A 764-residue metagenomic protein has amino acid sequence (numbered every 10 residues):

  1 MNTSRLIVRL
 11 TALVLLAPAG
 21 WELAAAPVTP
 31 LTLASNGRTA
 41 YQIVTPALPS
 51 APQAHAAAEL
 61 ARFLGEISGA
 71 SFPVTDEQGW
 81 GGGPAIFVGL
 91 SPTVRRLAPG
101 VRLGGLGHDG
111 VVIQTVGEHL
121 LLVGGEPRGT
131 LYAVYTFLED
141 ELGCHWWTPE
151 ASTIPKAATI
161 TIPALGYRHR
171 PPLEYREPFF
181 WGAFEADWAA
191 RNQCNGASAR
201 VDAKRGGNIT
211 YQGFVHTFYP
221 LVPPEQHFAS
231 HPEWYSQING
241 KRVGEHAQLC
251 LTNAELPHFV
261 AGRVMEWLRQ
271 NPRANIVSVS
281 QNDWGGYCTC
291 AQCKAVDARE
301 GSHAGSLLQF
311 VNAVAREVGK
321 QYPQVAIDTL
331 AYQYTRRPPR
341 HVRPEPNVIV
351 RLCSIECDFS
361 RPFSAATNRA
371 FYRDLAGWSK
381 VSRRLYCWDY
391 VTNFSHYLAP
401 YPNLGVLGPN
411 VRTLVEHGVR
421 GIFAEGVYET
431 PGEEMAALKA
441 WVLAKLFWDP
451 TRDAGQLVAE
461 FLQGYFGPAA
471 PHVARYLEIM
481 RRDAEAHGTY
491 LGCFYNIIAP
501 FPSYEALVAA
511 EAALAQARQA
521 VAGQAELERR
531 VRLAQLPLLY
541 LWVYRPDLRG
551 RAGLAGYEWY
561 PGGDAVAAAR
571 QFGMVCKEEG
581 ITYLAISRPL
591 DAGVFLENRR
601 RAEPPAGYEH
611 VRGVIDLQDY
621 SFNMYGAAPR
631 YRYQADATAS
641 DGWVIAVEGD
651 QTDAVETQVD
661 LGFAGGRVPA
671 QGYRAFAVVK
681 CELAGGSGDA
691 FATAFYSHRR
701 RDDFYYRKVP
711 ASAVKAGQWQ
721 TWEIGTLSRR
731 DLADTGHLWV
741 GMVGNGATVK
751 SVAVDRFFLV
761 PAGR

Functional and structural regions predicted by a protein language model:
T39, L48-A51, A56-E59, F63-I67 (+6 more regions): Feature activates predominantly on carbohydrate-active enzymes
V74-R102: Short, well-ordered secondary-structure micro-motifs within conserved domains or adaptor modules
T252-H258, E266, R369-P471, R475 (+1 more regions): Structured mid-domain segments that build the active-site/substrate or prosthetic-cofactor binding neighborhood
L446-E648, V655-A675: Catalytic domains of carbohydrate-active enzymes that cleave complex glycans
A606-Y620, T721-D734, W739-R764: Extracellular polysaccharide-targeting segments
F622, T657-A690, Q720-S728, R756-F757: Extra-cytoplasmic beta-strand recognition segments
L683-H698, G736-L738: Beta-strand acidic-aromatic groove motif in beta-rich domains, primarily in extracellular
R699-T735: Extracellular carbohydrate recognition and processing domains and analogous Trp-centered ligand-binding platforms
